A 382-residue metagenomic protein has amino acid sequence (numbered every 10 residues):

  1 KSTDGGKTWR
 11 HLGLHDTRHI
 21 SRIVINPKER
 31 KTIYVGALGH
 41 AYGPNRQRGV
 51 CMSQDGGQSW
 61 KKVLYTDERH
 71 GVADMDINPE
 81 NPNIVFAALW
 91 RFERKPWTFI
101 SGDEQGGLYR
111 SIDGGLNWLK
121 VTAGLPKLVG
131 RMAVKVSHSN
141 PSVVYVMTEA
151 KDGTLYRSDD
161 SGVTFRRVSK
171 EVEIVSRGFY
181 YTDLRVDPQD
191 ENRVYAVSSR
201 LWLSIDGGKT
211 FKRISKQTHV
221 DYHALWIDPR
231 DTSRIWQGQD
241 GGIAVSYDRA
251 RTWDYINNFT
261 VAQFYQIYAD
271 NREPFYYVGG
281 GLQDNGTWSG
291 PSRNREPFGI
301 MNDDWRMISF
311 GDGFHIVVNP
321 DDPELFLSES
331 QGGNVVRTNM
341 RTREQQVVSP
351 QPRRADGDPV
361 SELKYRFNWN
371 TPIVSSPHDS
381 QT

Functional and structural regions predicted by a protein language model:
K1-T382: Beta-propeller blade termini and top-face loops
